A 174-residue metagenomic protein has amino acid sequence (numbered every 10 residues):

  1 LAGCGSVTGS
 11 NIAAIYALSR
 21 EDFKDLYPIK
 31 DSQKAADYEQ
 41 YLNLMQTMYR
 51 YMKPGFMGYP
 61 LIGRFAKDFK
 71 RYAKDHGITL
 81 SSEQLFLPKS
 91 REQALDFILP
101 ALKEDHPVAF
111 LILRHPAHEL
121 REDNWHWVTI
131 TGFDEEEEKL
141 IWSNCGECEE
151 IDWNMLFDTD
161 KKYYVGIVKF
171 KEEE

Functional and structural regions predicted by a protein language model:
L1-K89: Cysteine-nucleophile protease catalytic domains, especially the papain-like/related folds used in DUB/UBL proteases
G3-S6, S81-Q84, P107-I112, L140-W142: Structural recognition of the beta-strand scaffold that forms the well-ordered cores of secreted hydrolase catalytic
A14-I29, S82, I98, L111 (+3 more regions): Generic detector of ordered, mature protein regions
E21, L102-P107: Residue-level recognition of short, well-ordered coil/turn positions that link secondary-structure elements
Y72-H76, A94-F97, V108: Generic detector of short, locally flexible boundary/turn motifs and exposed helical patches
E92-F97, A101-E104, L113-E174: Active-site signature of cysteine proteases
